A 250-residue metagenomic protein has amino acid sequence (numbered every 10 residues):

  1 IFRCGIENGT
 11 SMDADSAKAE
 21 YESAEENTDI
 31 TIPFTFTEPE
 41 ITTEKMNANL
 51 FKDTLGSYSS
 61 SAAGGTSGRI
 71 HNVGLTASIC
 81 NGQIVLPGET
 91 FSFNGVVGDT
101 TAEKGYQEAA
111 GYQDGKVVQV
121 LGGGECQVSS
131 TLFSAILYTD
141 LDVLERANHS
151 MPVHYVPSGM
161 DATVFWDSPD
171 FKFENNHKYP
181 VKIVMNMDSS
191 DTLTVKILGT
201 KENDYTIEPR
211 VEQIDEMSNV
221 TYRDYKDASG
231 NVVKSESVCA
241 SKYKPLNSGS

Functional and structural regions predicted by a protein language model:
I1-S250: Well-ordered beta-sheet/strand-loop patches within structured domains
